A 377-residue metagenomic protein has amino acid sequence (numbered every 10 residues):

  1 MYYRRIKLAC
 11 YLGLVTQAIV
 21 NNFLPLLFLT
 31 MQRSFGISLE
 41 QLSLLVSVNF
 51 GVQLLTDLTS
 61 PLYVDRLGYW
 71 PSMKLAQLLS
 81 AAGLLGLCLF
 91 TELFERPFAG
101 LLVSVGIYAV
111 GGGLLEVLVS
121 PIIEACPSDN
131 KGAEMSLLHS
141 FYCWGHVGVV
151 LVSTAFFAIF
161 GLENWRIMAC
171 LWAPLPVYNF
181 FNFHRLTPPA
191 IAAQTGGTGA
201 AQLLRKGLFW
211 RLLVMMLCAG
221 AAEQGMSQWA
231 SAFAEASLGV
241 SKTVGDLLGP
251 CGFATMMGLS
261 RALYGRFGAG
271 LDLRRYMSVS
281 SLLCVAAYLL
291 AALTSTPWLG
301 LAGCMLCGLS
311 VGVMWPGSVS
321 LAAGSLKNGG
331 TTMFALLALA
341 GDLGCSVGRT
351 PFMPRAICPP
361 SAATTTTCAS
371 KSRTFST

Functional and structural regions predicted by a protein language model:
R5-I37, S120, M226-S231, G348: Extracytoplasmic
L24-P25, K206-G258: Extracytoplasmic gate region of multi-pass secondary transporters
S47-L62, C251-L263: Central cavity-lining transmembrane alpha-helices of secondary-active solute carriers, predominantly the Major
L78-E95, L283-S295: C-terminal ends and interior cores of transmembrane alpha-helices in multi-pass membrane transporters/permeases
P97-L114, L299-V313: Hydrophobic core of transmembrane alpha-helices in multi-pass small-molecule transporters, especially MFS/SLC-type
S104-S140: Cytoplasmic helix-loop-helix junction between adjacent transmembrane helices in 12-TM secondary transporters
D129-N130, L137-P188, S361: Helix-loop-helix hairpin linking two adjacent transmembrane segments in secondary transporters
